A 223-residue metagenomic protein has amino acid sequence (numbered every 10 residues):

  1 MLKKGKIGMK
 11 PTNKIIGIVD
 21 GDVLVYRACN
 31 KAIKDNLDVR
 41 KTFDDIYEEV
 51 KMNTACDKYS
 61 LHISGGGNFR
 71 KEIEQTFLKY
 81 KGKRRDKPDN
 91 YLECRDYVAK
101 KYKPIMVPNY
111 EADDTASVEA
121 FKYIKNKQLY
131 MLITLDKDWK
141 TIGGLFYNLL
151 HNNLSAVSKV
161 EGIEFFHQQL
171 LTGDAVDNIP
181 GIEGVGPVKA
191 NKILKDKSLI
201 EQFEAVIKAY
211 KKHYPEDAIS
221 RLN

Functional and structural regions predicted by a protein language model:
M1-E74: Non-catalytic, usually N-terminal nucleic-acid engagement modules in DNA/RNA processing proteins
L2-K14, I33, C56, K81-N223: Extended two-metal-dependent nuclease catalytic cores across DNA- and RNA-processing enzymes
